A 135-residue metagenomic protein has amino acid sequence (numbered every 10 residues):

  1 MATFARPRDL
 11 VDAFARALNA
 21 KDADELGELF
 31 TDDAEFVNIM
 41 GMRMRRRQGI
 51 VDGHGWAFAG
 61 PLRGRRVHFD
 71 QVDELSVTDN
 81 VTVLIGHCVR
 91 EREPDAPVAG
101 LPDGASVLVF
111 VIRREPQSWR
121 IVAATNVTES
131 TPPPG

Functional and structural regions predicted by a protein language model:
M1-F4, T131: A detector for short, charged/polar N-terminal pre-domain segments
F4, L10, A23-N80, H87: A solvent-exposed, acidic/Ser-Thr-rich amphipathic alpha-helical stretch
V67-F69, I85, P102-L108: Short, surface-exposed coil-to-beta transition loops
G86-E93, V127-T128: Generic short beta-strand segments
R90-P102: Short, cysteine-centered beta-strand-loop-beta hairpins and adjacent loop/turn segments enriched in charged/polar
D103-G135: Short beta-strand edge/turn micro-motifs at domain boundaries
